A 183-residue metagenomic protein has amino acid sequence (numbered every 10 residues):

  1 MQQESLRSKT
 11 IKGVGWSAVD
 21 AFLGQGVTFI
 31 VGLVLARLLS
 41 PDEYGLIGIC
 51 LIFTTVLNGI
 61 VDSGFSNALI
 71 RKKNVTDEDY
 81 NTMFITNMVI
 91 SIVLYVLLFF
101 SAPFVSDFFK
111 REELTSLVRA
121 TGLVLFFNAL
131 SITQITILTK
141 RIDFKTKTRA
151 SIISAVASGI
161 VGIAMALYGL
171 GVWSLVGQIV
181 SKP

Functional and structural regions predicted by a protein language model:
M1-T28, N67-I70, N74-I85, L114 (+1 more regions): N-terminal membrane topogenesis motif
L6-S63, T86, I90-A102, V124 (+2 more regions): Signature of the first transmembrane helix
L38-P41, D77, F108-R111, R141 (+1 more regions): Helix-loop interface residues and adjacent transmembrane-helix termini in multi-pass membrane transporters, primarily
G45-G48, F84, V118, T148 (+1 more regions): Hydrophobic/aromatic positions within or immediately flanking transmembrane alpha-helices of multi-pass small-molecule
A102-T121: Interfacial segments at transmembrane-helix termini and the short loops linking adjacent helices
L130-S151: Cytoplasmic helix-loop-helix junction between adjacent transmembrane helices in 12-TM secondary transporters
